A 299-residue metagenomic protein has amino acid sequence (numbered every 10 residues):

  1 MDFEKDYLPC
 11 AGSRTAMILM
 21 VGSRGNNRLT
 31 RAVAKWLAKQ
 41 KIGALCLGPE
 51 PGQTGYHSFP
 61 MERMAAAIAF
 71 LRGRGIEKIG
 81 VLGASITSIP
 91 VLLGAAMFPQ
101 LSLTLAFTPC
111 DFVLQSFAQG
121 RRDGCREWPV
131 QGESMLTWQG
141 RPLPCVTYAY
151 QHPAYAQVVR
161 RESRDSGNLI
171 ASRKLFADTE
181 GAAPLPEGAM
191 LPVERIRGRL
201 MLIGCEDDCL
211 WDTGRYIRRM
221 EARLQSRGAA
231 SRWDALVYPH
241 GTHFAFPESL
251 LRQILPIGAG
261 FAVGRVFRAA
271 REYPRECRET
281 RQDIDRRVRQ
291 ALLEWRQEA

Functional and structural regions predicted by a protein language model:
S13-R14, L19-Y56, C209-T213: Short substrate-entry loop that stabilizes the transition state in hydrolases
V33, G198, D212-S226, L250-L251: Short alpha-helix in the alpha/beta-hydrolase fold that links the catalytic acid
L47-G80: Catalytic nucleophile-loop/oxyanion-hole region of alpha/beta-hydrolase and closely related hydrolase-like folds
S88-P99, T104: Short glycine-enriched nucleophile-adjacent loop and the immediately C-terminal alpha-helix near the catalytic center
A106-P192: Accessory cap/linker subdomain of secreted extracellular hydrolases
P184, R218, R227-A299: C-terminal catalytic histidine-bearing segment of alpha/beta-hydrolase fold enzymes
I196, L202-G204: Short beta-strand/loop motif that positions the catalytic acidic residue of the alpha/beta-hydrolase fold
D207-W211, T242-A245: Acidic catalytic loop of the alpha/beta-hydrolase fold
